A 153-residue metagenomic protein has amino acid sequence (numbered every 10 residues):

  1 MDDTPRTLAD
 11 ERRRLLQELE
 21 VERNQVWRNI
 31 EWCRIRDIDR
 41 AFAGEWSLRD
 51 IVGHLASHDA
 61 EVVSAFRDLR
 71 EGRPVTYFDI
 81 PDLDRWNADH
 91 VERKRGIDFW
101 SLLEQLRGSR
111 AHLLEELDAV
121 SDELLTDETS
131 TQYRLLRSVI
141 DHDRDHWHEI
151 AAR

Functional and structural regions predicted by a protein language model:
M1-R14, V62-G108: Short, helix-capping/interhelical loops that line the mouth of catalytic, cofactor-, or ligand-binding pockets
D2-D3, R36-R85, D122-R153: Short, contiguous alpha-helical
L8, R12-D37: Long, hydrophobic N-terminal alpha-helical segment
R13-L16, E20, V52, A56 (+3 more regions): Short amphipathic alpha-helical segments with heptad-repeat character
R23-R34, A60-R67, R107-S121, R144-W147: Structural signal for well-ordered, non-membrane alpha-helices
R36, R93-I97, V120: Alpha-helix C-capping/helix-to-loop hinge sites
